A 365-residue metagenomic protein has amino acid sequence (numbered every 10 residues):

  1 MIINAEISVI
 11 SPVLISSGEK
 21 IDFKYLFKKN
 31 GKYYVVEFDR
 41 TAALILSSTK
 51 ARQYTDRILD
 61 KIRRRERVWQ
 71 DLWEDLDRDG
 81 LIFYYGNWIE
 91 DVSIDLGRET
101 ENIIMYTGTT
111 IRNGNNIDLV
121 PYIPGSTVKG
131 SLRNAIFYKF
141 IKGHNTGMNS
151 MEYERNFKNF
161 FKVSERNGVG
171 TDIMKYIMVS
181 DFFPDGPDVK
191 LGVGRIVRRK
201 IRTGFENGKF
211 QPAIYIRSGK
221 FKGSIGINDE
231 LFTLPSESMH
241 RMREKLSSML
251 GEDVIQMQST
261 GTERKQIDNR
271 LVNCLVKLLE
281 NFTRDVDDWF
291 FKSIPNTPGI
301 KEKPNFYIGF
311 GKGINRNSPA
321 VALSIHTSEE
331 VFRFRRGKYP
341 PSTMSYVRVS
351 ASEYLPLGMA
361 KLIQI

Functional and structural regions predicted by a protein language model:
M1-I365: Basic, Gly/Ser/Thr-rich N-terminal segments that form RNA-phosphate-binding interfaces in CRISPR RAMP
